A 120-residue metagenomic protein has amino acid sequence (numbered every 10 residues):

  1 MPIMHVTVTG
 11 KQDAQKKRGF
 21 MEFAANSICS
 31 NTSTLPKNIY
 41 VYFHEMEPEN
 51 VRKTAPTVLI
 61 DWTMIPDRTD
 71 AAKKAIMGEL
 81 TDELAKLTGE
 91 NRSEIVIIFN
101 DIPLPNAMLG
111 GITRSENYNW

Functional and structural regions predicted by a protein language model:
M1-W120: Interaction-mediating elements
